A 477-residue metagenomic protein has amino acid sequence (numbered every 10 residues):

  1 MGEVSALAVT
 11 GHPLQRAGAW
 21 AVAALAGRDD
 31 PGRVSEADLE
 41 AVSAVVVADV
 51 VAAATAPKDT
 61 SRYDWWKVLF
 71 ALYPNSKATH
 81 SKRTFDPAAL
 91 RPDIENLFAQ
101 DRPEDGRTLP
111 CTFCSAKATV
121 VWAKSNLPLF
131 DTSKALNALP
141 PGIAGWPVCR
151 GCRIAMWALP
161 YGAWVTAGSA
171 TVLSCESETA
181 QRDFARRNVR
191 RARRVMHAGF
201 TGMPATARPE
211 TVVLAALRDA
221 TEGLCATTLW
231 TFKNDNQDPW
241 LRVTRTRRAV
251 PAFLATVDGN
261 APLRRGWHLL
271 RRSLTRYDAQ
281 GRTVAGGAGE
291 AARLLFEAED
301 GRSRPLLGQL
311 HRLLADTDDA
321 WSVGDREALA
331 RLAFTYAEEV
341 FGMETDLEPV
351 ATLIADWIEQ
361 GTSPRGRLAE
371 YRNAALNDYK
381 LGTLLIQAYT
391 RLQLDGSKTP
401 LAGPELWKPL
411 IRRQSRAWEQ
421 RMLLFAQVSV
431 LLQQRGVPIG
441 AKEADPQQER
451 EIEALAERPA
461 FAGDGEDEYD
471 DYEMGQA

Functional and structural regions predicted by a protein language model:
M1-L109, C175, T179-R191, N234-Q237 (+4 more regions): N-terminal alpha-helical interaction blocks
A6, T55, L136, A158-L159 (+1 more regions): Intrinsically disordered, low-complexity boundary segments flanking structured domains
W65-A207: Basic, glycine-/proline-tolerant helical and adjacent loop/strand elements that line or dock onto nucleic-acid
G199-P446: Intrinsically disordered, low-complexity regulatory regions
